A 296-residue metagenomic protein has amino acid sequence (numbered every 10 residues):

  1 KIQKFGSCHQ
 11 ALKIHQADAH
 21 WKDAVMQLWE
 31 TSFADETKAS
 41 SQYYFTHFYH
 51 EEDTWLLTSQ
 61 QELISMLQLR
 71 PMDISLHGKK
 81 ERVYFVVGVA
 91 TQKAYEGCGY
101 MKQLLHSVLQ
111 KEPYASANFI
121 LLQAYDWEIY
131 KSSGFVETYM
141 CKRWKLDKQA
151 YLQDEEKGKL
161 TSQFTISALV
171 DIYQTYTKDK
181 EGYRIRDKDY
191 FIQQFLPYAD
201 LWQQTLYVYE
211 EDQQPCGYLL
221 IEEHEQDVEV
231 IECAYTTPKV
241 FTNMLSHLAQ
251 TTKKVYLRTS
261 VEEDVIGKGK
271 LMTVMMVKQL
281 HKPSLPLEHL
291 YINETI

Functional and structural regions predicted by a protein language model:
I2-P71, E81, F85, Y151-D189 (+2 more regions): Short amphipathic alpha-helix that is part of the acyltransferase structural core
E52-L56, M66, G88, Q203-V208 (+1 more regions): Short hydrophobic/aromatic beta-strand element in the GNAT-like acyltransferase core that lines or flanks the acyl-donor
V86-E96, V230-V240: A short, internal acetyl-CoA/4′-phosphopantetheine-binding micro-motif in the GNAT/acyltransferase core
Y95-S107, K239-H247: Conserved acetyl-CoA pyrophosphate-binding loop and the N-cap/start of the following alpha-helix in GNAT-like
L105, K111-A124, T251-V261: Conserved GNAT acetyl-CoA-binding A-motif
A117-K145: Long, hydrophobic, well-ordered secondary-structure blocks that form the structural core and pocket-lining surfaces
G134-Q153, I231-I296: Active-site/acyl-donor-binding loops of N-acyltransferases
V136-C233, P238: Amide-forming acyltransferase catalytic core, primarily the GNAT-like/NAT-type and related acyltransferase folds
